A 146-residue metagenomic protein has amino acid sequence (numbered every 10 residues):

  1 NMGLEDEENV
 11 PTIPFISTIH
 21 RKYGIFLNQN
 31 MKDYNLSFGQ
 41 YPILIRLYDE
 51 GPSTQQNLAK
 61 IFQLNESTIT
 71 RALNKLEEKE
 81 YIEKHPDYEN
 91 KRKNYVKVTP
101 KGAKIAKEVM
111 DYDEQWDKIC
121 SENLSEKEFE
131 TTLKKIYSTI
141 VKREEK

Functional and structural regions predicted by a protein language model:
N1-E5, D111, E126-K146: C-terminal regulatory/oligomerization modules of transcriptional regulators
N1-Y34: N-terminal leader segment of winged-helix/HTH proteins
I16-I19, Y23, F62, I105-S121 (+2 more regions): Alpha-helical linker/hinge and terminal dimerization helices associated with HTH transcriptional regulators
T18-I19, S67, V96-T99: Short amphipathic alpha-helix starts
R21, I25-T68: N-terminal helix-turn-helix DNA-binding core of bacterial DNA-binding proteins
E50, Q55, Y95, Y137-K146: Alpha-helical transmembrane segments and membrane-interface helix-loop junctions in multi-pass membrane proteins
A72: Residues in the recognition helix of alpha-helical DNA-binding motifs
K75-T131: Charged, amphipathic alpha-helical coiled-coil/dimerization segments
